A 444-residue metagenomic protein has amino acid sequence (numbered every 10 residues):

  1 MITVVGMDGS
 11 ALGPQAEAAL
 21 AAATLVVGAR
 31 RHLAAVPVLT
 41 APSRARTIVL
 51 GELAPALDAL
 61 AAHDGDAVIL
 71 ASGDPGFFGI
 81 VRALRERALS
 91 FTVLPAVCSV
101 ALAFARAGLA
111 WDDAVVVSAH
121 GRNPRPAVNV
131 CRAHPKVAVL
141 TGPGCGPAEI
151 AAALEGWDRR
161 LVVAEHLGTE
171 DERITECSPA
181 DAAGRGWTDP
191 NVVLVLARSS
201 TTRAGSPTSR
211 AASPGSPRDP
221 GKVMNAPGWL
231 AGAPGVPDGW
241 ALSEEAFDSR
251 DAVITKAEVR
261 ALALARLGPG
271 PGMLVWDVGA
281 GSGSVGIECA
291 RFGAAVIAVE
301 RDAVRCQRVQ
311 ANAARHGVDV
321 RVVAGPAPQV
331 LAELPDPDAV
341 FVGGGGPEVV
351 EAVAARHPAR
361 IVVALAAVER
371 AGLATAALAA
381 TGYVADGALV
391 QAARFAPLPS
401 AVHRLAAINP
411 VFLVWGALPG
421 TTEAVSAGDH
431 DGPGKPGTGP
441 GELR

Functional and structural regions predicted by a protein language model:
M1-V4, P14-A18, G51-P55, G65-A67 (+2 more regions): A contiguous loop/helix-start segment that scaffolds small-molecule binding in enzyme catalytic cores
M1-V97, A101-L102, P124-P126, E300 (+1 more regions): Class I S-adenosyl-L-methionine
V5-D8, S72-H134, D319, P328 (+3 more regions): Class I SAM-dependent methyltransferase SAM-binding "motif I" and its flanking Rossmann-like core
V193-R198, A401-R444: Core SAM-dependent methyltransferase catalytic element
G272-G281: Conserved class I S-adenosyl-L-methionine
S282-A294: Conserved SAM-binding loop of SAM-dependent methyltransferases across substrates and taxa, primarily the Class I
V299-D338, P347-E348: S-adenosyl-L-methionine
A354-A407: C-terminal substrate-binding/active-site "lid" region of AdoMet-derived donor-dependent transferases
